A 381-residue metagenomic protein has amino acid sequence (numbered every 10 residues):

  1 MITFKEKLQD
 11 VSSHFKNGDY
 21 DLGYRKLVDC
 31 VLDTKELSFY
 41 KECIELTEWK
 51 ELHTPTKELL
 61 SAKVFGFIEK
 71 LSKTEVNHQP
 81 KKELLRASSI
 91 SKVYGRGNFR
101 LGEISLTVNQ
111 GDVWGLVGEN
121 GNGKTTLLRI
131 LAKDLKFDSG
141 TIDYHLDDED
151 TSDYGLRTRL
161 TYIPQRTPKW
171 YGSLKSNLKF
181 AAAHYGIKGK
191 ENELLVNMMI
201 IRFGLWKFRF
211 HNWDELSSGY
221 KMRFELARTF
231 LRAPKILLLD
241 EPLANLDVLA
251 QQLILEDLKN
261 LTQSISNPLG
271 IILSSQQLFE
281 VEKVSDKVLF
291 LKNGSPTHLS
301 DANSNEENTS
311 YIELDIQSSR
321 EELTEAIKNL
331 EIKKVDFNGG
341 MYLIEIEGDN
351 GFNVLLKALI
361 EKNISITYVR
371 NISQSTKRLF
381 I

Functional and structural regions predicted by a protein language model:
W114-E119: The feature captures the beta-strand-to-loop junction immediately N-terminal to the Walker
A132: Helix-to-loop junction immediately C-terminal to a conserved catalytic motif
G140-L156: Conserved ABC transporter NBD signature motif
R166, G172-G186: Q-loop/switch helix immediately C-terminal to the Walker
K179, E191-F208: Conserved ABC ATPase "signature" region
L237-E241: Catalytic Walker B motif of ABC-type/P-loop ATPase nucleotide-binding domains
L261-I271, Q276-L343: ABC transporter nucleotide-binding domain
